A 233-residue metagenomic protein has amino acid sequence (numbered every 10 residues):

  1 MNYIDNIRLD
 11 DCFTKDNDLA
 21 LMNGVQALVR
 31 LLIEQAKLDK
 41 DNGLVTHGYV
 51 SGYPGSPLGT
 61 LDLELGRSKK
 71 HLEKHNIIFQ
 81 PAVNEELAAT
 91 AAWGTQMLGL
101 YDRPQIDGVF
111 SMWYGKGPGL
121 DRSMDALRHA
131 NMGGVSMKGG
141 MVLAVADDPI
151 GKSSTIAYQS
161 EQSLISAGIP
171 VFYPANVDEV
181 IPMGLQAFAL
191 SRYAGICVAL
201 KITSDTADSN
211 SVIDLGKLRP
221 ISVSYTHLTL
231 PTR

Functional and structural regions predicted by a protein language model:
M1-V177, T203-T206, P220: Thiamine diphosphate
A92, A187, T226: Aromatic/hydrophobic pocket-lining residues that form π-stacking "cages" and hydrophobic walls in ligand
G133-S136, Y193, T229: Alpha-helix C-cap/termination motif
Y173-I221: Structural signature of the thiamine diphosphate
T226-T232: Conserved small/polar residues in nucleotide/adenosyl-binding loops
